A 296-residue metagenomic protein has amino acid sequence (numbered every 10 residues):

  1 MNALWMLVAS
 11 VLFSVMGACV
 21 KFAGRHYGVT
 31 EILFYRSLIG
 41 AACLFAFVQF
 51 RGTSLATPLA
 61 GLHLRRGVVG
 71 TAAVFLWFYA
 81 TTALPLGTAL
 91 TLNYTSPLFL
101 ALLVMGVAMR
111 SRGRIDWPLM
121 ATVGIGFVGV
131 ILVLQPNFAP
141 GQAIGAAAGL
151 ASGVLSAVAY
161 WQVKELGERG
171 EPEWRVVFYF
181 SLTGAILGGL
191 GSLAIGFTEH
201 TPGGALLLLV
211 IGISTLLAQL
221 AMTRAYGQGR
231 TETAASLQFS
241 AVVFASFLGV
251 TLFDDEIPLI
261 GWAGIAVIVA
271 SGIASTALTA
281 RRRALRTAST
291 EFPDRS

Functional and structural regions predicted by a protein language model:
M1-A9, V48-F78, P118, V123 (+4 more regions): Loop-to-transmembrane-helix transition segments
N2, Y27-A72, L100-L103, L155-A159 (+1 more regions): Transmembrane alpha-helices of multi-pass small-molecule transport proteins
S14-Y27, I32-Y35, F75-L86, L92-T95 (+2 more regions): Juxtamembrane C-cap of transmembrane helices in multi-pass membrane transport proteins
R25-A42, T81-F99, Q142-L155, T201-T215 (+1 more regions): Structural signature of hydrophobic alpha-helical transmembrane segments
L44, N137-G196, T290-S296: Transmembrane alpha-helical segments that form core, pore/gating elements of small-molecule transporters/exporters
Y79-T82, P97-P118, V243-W262: C-terminal transmembrane-helix exit sites in multi-pass transporters
A89-T95, G170-T183, Q219-T251: Helix-helix packing/entry segments at the starts of transmembrane helices
L102-L103, I115-Q135, I260-T279: Hydrophobic transmembrane alpha-helices of multi-pass small-molecule transport proteins
